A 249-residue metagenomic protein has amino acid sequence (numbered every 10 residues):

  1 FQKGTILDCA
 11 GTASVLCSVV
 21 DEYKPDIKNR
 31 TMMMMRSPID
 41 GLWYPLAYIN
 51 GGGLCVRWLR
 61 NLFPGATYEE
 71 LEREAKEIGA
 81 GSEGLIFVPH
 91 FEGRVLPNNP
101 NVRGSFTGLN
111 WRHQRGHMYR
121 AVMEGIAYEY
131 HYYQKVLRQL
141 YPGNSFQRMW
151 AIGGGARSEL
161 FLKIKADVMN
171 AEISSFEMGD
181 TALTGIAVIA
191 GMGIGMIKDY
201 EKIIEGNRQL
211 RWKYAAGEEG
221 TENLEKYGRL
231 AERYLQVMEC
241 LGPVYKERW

Functional and structural regions predicted by a protein language model:
F1-V20: Phosphate-binding/catalytic loop of phosphoryl-transfer enzymes
S18-W249: Glycine/Thr-rich phosphate-binding loops that ligate phosphate moieties of nucleotide and other phosphorylated ligands
